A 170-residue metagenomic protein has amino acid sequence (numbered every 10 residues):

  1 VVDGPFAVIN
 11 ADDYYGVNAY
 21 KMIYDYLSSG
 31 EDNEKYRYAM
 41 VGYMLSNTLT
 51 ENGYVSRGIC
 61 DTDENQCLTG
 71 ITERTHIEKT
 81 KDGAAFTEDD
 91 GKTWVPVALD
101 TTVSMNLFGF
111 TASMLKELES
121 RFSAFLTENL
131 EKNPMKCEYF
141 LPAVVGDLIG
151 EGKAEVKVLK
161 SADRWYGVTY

Functional and structural regions predicted by a protein language model:
V1: Active-site-proximal specificity loops/subdomain of glycosyltransferases
F6-A7: Short aromatic/hydrophobic "clamp" motif used to bind/position activated sugar donors
A11-Y14: The conserved acidic donor/metal-binding loop of glycosyltransferases
V17-F108, A112: Conserved core of the sugar-phosphate nucleotidyltransferase
T101-T102, K157-D163: Catalytic beta-strand/loop signature of glycosyltransferases that borders the donor
G109, V156-L159, G167: Conserved active-site beta-strand element of glycosyltransferases/polysaccharide synthases
E119-A154: A C-terminal functional module that forms or caps the active site or interfaces directly with catalytic machinery
Y170: Glycine-rich, charge-dense phosphate/pyrophosphate-binding loop(s) and the adjacent flexible "lid"/catalytic subdomain
